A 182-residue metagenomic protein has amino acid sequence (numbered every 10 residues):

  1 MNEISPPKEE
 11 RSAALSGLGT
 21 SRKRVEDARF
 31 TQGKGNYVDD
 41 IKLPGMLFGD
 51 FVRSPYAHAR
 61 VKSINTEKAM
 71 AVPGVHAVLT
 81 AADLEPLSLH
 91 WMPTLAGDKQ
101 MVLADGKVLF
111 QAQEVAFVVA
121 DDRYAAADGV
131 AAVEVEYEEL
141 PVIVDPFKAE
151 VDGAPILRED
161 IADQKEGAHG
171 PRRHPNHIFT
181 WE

Functional and structural regions predicted by a protein language model:
M1-E182: Flexible, low-hydrophobicity surface segments
